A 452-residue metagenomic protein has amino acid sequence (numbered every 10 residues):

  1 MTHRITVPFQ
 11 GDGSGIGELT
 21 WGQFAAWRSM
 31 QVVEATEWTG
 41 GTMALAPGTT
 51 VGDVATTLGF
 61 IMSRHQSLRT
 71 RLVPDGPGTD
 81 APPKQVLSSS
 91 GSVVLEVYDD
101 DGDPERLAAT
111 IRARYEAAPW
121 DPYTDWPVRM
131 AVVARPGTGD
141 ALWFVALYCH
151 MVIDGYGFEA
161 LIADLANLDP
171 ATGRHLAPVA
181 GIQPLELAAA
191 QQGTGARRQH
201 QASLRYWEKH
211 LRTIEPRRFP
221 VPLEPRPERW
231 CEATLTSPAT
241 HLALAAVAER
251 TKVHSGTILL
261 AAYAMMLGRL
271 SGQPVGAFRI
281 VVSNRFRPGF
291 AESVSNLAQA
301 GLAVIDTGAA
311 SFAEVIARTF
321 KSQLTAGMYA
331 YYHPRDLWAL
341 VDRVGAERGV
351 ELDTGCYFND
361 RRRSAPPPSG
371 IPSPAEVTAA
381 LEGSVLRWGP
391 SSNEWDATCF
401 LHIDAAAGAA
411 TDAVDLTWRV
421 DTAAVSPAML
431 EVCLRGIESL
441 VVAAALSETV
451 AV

Functional and structural regions predicted by a protein language model:
M1-V32, T56-D103, W126, I182-W230: Short amphipathic alpha-helices and their capping loops
T2-S14, P47-S63, D80-D125, A313-Q323 (+2 more regions): A short, small/polar-residue-rich loop/turn motif at beta-strand boundaries within alpha/beta enzyme cores
R4-V7, I16, E34-D53, P122-A146 (+5 more regions): Gly/Ser/Thr-rich phosphate-binding loops and adjoining beta-strand/alpha-helix segments that form adenosine-phosphate
V7-Q10, I16, Y98, V128-P184 (+1 more regions): Active-site-proximal acidic secondary-structure segment that organizes catalysis
T20, V54, H65, L259 (+2 more regions): Low-complexity/IDR signal
Q31-W38, Q66-S67, T124, D140-A141 (+3 more regions): His-Asp-centered acyl/peptidyl-transfer active-site segments
M43-P47, M62, S89, D121-D169 (+1 more regions): Histidine-centered acyl-transfer/condensation active-site motif and its immediate structural neighborhood
H65, R69, I162-A163, P274-R279 (+1 more regions): Extended, hydrophobic beta-loop-alpha segments that form or line the acyl/peptidyl-thioester binding and transfer paths
